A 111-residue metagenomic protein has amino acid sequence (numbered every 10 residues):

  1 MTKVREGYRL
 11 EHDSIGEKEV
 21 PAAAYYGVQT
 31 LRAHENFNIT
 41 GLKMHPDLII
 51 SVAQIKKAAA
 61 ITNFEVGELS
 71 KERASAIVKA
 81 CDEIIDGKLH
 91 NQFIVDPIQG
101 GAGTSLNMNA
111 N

Functional and structural regions predicted by a protein language model:
M1-N111: Conserved, well-structured ligand/cofactor-binding cores
